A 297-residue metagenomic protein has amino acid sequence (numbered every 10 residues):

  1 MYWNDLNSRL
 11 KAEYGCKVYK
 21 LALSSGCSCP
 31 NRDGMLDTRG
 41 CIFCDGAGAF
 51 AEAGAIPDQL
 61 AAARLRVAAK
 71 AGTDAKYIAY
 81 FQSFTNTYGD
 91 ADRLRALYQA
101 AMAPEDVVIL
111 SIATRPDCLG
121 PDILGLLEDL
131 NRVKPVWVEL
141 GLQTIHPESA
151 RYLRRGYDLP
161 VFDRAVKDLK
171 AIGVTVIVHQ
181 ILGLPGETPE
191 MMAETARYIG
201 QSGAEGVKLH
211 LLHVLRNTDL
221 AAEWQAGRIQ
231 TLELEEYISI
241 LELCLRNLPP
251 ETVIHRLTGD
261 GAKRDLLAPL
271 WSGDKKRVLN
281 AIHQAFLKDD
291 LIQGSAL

Functional and structural regions predicted by a protein language model:
M1-I78: N-terminal [4Fe-4S]-dependent radical SAM core
M1-R9, K17-Y19, G206, V214-L297: Auxiliary Fe-S-binding modules of radical SAM enzymes
Y19-L23, Y77-Q82, L110-I112, V136-L140 (+3 more regions): Hydrophobic faces of well-ordered beta-strands that scaffold small-molecule active sites in alpha/beta enzyme cores
A47-A63, A71-A91, D106-L119, P135-V161 (+1 more regions): Core AdoMet radical
R64-A69, L119-V133, R164, A193-G203 (+1 more regions): Short amphipathic alpha-helices and their capping/turn segments at secondary-structure boundaries
A68-G72, L97-E105, G125-P135, K167-A171 (+1 more regions): Acidic (Asp/Glu)-rich catalytic clusters
A91-Q99, G120-D129, L153, M192: Distinct, well-ordered alpha-helical segments
P160-D219, E235-T258: Conserved C-terminal portion of the radical SAM core fold that forms the substrate/S-adenosylmethionine-binding
